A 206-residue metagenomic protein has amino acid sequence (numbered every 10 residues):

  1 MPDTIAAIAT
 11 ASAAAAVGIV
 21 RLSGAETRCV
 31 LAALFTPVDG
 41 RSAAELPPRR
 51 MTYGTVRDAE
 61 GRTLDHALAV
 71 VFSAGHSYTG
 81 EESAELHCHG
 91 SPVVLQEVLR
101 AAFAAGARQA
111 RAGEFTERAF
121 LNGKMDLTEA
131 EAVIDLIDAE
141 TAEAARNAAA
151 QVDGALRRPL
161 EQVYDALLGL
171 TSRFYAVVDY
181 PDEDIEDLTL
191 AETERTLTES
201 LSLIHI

Functional and structural regions predicted by a protein language model:
M1-R146, A150, G154: A glycine-rich (often HGG/GG-containing) alpha/beta subdomain
C29-A32, R100, D165, R195-S202: Replace "anionic and nucleotidyl ligands
I134, A150-G169: Extended, Lys/Glu-rich alpha-helical coiled-coil stalks
L160-E199: Charged, amphipathic alpha-helical linker segments immediately N-terminal to NTP-binding catalytic cores
I204-I206: Conserved small/polar residues in nucleotide/adenosyl-binding loops
